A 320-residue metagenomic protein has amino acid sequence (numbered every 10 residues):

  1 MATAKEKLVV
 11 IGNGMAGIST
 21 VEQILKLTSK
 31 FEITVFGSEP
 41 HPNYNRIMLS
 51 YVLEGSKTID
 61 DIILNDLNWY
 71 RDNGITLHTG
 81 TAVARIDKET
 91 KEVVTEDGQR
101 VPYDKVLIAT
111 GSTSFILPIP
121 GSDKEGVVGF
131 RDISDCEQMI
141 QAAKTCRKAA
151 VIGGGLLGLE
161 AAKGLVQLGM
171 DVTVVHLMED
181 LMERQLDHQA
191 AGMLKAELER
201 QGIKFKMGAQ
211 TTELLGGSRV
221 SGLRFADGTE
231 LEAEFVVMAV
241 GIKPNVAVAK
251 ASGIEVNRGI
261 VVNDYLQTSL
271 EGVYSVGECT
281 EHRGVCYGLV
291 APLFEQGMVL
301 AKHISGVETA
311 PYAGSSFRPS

Functional and structural regions predicted by a protein language model:
A2-K7, K26, G55, C279-S320: Mid-to-C-terminal Rossmann-like scaffold of FAD/NAD(P)H-dependent oxidoreductases
A2-T76, G164-Q185: Beta1-alpha1 glycine-rich phosphate/pyrophosphate-binding loop at the start of Rossmann-like nucleotide-binding domains
G12-M15, R131-D132, I152-G155: Glycine-rich Rossmann-fold phosphate-binding loop(s) that bind the pyrophosphate of adenine dinucleotide cofactors
K30-E32, G74-T95, V101, L168-V262: A Rossmann-like FAD-binding core segment of flavoenzymes
T79, E89-Q141, R147-K148: Glycine/serine-rich phosphate-binding loop and adjoining beta1-alpha1 elements at the start of nucleotide-handling
T95, I108-A109, V151, F225 (+2 more regions): Redox-cofactor binding/interface segments in oxidoreductases and associated redox assembly factors
D123-T145, L215-R224, T229-K302: FAD-site-proximal beta/loop scaffold in flavoenzymes
Q138-L186, V220: Rossmann-like NAD(P)H-binding beta-loop-alpha module
